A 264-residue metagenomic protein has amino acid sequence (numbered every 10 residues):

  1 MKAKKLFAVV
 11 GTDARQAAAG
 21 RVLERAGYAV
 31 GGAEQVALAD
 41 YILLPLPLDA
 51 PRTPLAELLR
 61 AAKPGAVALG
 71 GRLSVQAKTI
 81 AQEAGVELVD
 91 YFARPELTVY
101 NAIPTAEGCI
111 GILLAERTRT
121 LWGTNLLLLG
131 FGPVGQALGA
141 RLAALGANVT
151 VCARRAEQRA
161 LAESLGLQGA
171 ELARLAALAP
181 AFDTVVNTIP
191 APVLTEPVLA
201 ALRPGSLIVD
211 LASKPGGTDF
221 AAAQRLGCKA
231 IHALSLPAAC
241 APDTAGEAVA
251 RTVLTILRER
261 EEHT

Functional and structural regions predicted by a protein language model:
K2, L43-G123, T252: Glycine/serine-rich phosphate-binding loop and adjoining beta1-alpha1 elements at the start of nucleotide-handling
K2-A8: Extreme N-terminal starter segment of soluble prokaryotic enzymes
A8-L23, W122-A143: Glycine-rich adenosine-cofactor-binding loop
V10-A14, A26-Q35, L145-L165: NAD(P)-binding Rossmann-fold cofactor-contacting core
R15, V134, E157-Q158, K214: Conserved Rossmann-like nucleotide-cofactor binding loop
P47-V67, A162-A239: Rossmann-like adenosine-cofactor binding region
R72-A93, L211-R258: Rossmann-fold NAD(P)-binding glycine/threonine-rich loop
